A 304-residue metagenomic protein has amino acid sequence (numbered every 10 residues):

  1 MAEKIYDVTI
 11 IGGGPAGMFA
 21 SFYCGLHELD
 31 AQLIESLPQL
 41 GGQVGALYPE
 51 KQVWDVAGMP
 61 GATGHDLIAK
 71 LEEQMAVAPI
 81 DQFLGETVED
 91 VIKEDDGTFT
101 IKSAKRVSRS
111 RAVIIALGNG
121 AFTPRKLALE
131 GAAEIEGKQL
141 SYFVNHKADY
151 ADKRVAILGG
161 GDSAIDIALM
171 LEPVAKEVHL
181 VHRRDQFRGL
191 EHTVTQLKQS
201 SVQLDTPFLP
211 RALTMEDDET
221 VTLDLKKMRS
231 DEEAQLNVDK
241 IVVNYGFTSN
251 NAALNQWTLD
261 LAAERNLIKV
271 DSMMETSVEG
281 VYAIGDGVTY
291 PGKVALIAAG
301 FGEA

Functional and structural regions predicted by a protein language model:
M1-I11, H27, Q39, D81-K153 (+4 more regions): FAD-binding core/adjacent interface of flavoenzyme oxidoreductases
Y6-I80, A164-L190: Beta1-alpha1 glycine-rich phosphate/pyrophosphate-binding loop at the start of Rossmann-like nucleotide-binding domains
G17, A121, A164, T248-S249: Glycine-rich nucleotide phosphate-binding loop and flanking beta-alpha elements of Rossmann-like dinucleotide-binding
S21-Y23, G45-A46, R125-L129, A168-M170 (+3 more regions): Short amphipathic alpha-helical segments
A69, M75-S103, V107-S110, E172-K269: A Rossmann-like FAD-binding core segment of flavoenzymes
A128-D149, K240, N244-A298: FAD-site-proximal beta/loop scaffold in flavoenzymes
A299-A304: An active-site-proximal "capping" alpha-helix that borders the catalytic cofactor pocket
